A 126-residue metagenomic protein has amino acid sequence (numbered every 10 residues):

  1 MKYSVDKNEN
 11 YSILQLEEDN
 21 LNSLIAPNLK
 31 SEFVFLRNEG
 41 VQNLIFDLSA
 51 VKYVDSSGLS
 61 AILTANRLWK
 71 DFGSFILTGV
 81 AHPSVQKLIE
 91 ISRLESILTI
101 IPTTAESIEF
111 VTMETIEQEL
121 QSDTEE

Functional and structural regions predicted by a protein language model:
M1-Q15: Short beta-strand/loop segment at the start of cytosolic alpha/beta domains
D6, T99-I101: General small-molecule cofactor/ligand-binding pocket signal
Q15-L16, S23: Thr-Gly-centered strand-to-loop micro-motif
E18, A81, T104: Short, flexible active-site-adjacent loop segments at beta-strand->alpha-helix junctions, enriched in small/polar
L21-L98: Amphipathic alpha-helical interaction surfaces in cytosolic regulatory modules
P102-E125: A charged, well-structured terminal subsegment
